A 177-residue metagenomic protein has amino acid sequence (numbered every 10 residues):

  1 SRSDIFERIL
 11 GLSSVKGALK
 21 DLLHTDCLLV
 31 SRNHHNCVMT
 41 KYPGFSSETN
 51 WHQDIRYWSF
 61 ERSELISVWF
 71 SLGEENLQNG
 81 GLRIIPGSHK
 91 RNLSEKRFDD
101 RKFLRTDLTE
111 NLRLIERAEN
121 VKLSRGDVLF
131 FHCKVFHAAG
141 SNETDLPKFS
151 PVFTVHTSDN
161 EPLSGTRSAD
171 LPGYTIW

Functional and structural regions predicted by a protein language model:
S1-W51, Y57-S59, R97, G173-I176: Non-heme Fe(II)-dependent double-stranded beta-helix
L28, I55-S63, S71-G81, H89: Active-site region of the double-stranded beta-helix
S46-E48, S63-L65, V128: Coil-to-beta-strand transition motifs
T49, Q53, R101-I115, T166-P172: Short, surface-exposed loop/helix-turn segments at secondary-structure junctions that function as lids/hinges flanking
D54-L65, E116-R117, L123, L146: A short beta-loop-beta micro-motif enriched in histidine and acidic residues
E75-A138, N160: Double-stranded beta-helix
E95-F98, V128-F130, K134-W177: Non-heme Fe(II)/2-oxoglutarate
